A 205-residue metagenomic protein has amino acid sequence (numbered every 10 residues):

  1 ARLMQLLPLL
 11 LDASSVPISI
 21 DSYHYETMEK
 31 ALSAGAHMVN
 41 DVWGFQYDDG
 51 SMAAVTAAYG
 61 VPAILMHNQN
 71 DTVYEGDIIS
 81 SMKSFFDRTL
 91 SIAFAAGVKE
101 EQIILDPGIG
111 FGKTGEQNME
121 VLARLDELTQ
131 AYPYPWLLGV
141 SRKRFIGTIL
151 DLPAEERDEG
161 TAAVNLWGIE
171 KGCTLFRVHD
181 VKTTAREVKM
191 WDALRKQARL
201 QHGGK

Functional and structural regions predicted by a protein language model:
A1-Y25, L32-S33, H37-I92, G112-K205: Active-site-adjacent loop and "lid" segments of alpha/beta metabolic enzymes
A95: Conserved phosphate-donor
K99-Q102: Short acidic capping loops at alpha-helix termini that bridge into adjacent secondary structure
